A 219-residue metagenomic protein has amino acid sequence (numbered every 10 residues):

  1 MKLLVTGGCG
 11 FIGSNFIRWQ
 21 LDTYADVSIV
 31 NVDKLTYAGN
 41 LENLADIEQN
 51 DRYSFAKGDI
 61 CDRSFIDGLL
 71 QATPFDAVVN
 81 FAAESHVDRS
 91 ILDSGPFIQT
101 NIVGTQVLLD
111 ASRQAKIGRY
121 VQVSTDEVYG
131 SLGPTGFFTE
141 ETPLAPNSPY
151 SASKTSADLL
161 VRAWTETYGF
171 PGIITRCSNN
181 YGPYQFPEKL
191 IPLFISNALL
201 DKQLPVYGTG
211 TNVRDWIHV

Functional and structural regions predicted by a protein language model:
M1-N180: N-terminal Rossmann-like NAD(P)+-binding domain of SDR-like oxidoreductases, especially those catalyzing
I47, G136, P187-I195: A glycine/serine/threonine-rich, flexible loop-to-helix segment that serves as the NAD(P) cofactor-binding "lid"
S90, T142-P143, F170-P183, F194-I217: A conserved pocket-lining segment of Rossmann-fold NAD(P)-dependent short-chain dehydrogenase/reductase
T100, S112, P134, P187 (+2 more regions): Charge-rich, low-complexity amphipathic helices in intrinsically disordered tails/linkers adjacent to domains
P146-S153, P183, P187, I191 (+1 more regions): The catalytic Tyr-centered alpha-helix of NAD(P)H-dependent dehydrogenases
